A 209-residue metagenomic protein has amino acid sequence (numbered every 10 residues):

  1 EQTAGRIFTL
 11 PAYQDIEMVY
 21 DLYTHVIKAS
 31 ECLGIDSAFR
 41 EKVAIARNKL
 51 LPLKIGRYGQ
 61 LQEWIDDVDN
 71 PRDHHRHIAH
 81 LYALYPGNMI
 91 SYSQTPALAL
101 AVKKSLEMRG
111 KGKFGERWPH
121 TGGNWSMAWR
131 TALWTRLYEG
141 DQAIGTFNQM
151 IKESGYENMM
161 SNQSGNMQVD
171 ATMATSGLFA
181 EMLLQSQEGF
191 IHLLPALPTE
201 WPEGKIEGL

Functional and structural regions predicted by a protein language model:
E1, R47-Y58, A101-F114, T146-N158: Long, well-ordered core segments of solenoidal/helical folds
E1-E41, H75: The feature captures the catalytic groove of carbohydrate-active enzymes
E1-Q14, L61-D73, L137, S164-A174 (+1 more regions): Carbohydrate-binding/catalytic loop surfaces
I16, Y20, T24, R40-N48 (+3 more regions): Hydrophobic core segments within long, regular secondary-structure runs in both alpha- and beta-rich folds
M18-G34, Y82-Q94, W129-Y138, L178-Q187: Well-ordered alpha-helical scaffold segments within catalytic/enzyme domains
R40-L81: Long, low-complexity segments enriched in small/aliphatic residues
P71-D141: Long, repeat-rich segments with strong aromatic
D141-L209: Non-catalytic C-terminal accessory modules of carbohydrate-active enzymes
